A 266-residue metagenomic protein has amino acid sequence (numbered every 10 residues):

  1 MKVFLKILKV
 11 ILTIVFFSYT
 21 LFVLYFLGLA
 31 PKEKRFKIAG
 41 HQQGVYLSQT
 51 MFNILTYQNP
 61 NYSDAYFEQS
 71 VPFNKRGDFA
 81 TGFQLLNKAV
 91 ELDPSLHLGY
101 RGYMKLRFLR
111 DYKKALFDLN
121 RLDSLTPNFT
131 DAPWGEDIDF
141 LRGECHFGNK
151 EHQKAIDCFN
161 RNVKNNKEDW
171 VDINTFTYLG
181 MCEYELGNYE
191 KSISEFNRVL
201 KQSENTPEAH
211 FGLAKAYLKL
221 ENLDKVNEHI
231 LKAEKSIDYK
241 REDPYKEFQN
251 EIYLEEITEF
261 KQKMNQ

Functional and structural regions predicted by a protein language model:
Y19-Q84, L92: N-terminal leader/linker segments that initiate helical-solenoid repeat arrays
N53-Y57, N87-L92, D123-G135, K164-D172 (+1 more regions): Flexible helix-coil transition and linker loops at the boundaries of alpha-helical arrays
E68, Y100-R101, W134-G135, L141 (+3 more regions): Canonical tetratricopeptide repeat
F73, K105-L106, H146, E183 (+1 more regions): Residue at a conserved register position within TPR or TPR-like alpha-solenoid repeats
R76, F108-L109, N149, L186 (+1 more regions): Structural motif corresponding to the intra-repeat A-B loop/turn of tetratricopeptide repeats
V90-P94, F117-S124, L218-E242: TPR/TPR-like (Sel1-like) alpha-helical repeat modules
V226-Q266: Terminal, low-structured helical/coil segments at or just beyond the last alpha-helical repeat
